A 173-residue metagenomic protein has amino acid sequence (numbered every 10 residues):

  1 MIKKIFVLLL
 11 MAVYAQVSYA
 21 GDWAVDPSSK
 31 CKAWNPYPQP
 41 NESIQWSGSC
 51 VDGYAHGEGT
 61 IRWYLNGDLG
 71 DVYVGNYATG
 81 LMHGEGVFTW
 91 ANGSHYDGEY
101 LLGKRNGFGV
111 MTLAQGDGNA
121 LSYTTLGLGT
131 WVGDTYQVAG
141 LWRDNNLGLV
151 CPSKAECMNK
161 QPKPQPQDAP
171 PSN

Functional and structural regions predicted by a protein language model:
K4-Y14: Sec-dependent N-terminal signal peptides
Y19-N173: Glycine/tyrosine- and acidic-biased, solvent-exposed loop/turn segments at the edges of beta-strands
